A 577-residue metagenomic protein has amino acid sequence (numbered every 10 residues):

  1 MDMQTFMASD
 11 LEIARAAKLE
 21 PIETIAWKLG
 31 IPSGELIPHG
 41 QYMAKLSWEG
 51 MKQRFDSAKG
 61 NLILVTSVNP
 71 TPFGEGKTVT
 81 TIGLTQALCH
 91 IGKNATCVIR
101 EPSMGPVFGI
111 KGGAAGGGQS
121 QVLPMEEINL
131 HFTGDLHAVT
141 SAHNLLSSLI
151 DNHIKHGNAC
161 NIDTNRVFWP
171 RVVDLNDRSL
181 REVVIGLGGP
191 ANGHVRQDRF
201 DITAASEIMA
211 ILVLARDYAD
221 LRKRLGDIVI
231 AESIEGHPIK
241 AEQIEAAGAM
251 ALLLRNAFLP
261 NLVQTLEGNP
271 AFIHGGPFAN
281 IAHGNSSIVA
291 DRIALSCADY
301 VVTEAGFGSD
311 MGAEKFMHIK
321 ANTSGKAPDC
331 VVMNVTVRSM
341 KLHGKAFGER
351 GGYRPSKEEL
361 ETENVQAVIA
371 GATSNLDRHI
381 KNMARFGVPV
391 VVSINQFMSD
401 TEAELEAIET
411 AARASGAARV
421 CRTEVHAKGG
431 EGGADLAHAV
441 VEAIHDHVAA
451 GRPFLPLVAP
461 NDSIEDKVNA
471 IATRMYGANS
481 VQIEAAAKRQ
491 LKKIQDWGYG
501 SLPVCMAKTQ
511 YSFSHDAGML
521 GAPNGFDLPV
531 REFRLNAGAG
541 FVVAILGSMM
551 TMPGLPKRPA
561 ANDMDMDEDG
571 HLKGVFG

Functional and structural regions predicted by a protein language model:
D2-G577: Flexible phosphate-sensing "switch/lid" loops adjacent to ATP/NTP-binding sites across phosphate-transfer
